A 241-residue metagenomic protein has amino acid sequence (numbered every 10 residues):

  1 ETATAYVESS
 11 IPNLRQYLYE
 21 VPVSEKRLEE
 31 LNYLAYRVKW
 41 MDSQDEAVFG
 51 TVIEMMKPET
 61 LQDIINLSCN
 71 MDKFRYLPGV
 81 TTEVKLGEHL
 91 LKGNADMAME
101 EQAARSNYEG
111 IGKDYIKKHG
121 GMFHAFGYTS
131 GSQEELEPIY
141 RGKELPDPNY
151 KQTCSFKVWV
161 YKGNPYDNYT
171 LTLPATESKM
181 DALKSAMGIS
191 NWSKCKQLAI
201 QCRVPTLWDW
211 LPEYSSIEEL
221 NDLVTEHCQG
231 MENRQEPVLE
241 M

Functional and structural regions predicted by a protein language model:
E1-W40, T170, P174-L223: N-terminal interaction modules that seed assembly of large macromolecular complexes
V7, S24-R27, D42-D45, E54-K57 (+7 more regions): Intrinsic-disorder-associated interaction segments
S24, S43, E59-Q62, M97-A98 (+3 more regions): Extracellular/secreted glycoprotein ectodomains characterized by long, lumenal stretches of O-glycosylated
E25-L28, N32-S68: Terminal low-complexity "docking" segments
N66, R75-S155, V160-N168: Extended, well-ordered protein cores
N107, L239-M241: Non-Sec secretion/translocation targeting segments of pathogen effectors
